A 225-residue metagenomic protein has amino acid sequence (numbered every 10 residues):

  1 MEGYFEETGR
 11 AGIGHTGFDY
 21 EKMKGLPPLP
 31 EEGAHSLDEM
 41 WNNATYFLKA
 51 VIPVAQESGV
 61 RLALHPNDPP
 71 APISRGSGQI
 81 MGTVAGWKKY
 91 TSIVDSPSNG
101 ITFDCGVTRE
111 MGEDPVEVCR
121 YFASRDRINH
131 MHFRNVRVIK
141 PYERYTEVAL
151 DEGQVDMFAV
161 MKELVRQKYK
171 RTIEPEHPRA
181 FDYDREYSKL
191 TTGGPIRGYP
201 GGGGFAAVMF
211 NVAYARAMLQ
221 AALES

Functional and structural regions predicted by a protein language model:
M1-K22: Glycine-rich, aromatic-flanked loop segments that form ligand/cofactor-binding clefts across common enzyme folds
F18-E32, D38, T45-K49, P53-E57 (+2 more regions): Histidine-acidic metal/acid-base catalytic patches
D68: Helix-loop segments that flank and shape redox-cofactor active sites
